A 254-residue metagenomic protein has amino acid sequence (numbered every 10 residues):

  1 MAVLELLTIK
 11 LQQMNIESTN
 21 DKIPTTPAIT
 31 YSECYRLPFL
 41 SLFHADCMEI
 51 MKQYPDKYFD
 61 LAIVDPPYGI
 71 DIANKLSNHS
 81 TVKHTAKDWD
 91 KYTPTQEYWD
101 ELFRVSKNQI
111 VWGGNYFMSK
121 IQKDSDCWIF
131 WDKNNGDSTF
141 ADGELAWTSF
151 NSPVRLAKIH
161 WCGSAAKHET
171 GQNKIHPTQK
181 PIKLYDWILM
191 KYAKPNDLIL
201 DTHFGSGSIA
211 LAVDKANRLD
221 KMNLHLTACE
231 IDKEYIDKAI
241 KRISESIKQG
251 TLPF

Functional and structural regions predicted by a protein language model:
A2-I63, G250-F254: SAM-dependent nucleic-acid methyltransferase catalytic core
L6, Y54-V64, Y68, I72-T85 (+1 more regions): Class I S-adenosyl-L-methionine
N20-I23, L40-S41, D88-D90, K107-Q109 (+1 more regions): A short linear-motif detector with a strong N-terminal bias
T26, E33, T93, F130-W131 (+1 more regions): Short secondary-structure boundary micro-motifs
D46-E49, Y92, G114-Y116: Short beta->alpha connector loops
K83-Q96: A short acidic, glycine-rich active-site loop that binds or catalyzes chemistry on phosphate/adenosine moieties
P94-V105: A short, N-terminal amphipathic alpha-helix
